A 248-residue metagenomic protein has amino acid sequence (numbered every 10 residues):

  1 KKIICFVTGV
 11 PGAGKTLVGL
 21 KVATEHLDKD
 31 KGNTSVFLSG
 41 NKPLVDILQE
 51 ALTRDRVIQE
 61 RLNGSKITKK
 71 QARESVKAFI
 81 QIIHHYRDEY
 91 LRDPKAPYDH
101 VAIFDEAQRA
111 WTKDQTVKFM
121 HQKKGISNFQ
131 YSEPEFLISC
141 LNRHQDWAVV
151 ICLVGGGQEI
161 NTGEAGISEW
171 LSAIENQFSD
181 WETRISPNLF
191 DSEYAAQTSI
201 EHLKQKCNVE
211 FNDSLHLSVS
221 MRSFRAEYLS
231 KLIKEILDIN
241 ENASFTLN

Functional and structural regions predicted by a protein language model:
V7: Hydrophobic anchor at the beta1->P-loop junction of P-loop NTPases
P11: The conserved Walker
G14: Conserved glycine(s) of the Walker
V18-K29: Walker A/P-loop NTP-binding motif
G19, G163-E164, N188-N248: Conserved helicase/translocase motor-coupling segment
T34-T53: Conserved Walker A/P-loop ATP-binding site and its immediately adjacent core in helicase/helicase-like ATPase domains
F37, I103-D105, S132, F136 (+2 more regions): Structural recognition of the conserved hydrophobic beta-strand(s) that form the central parallel beta-sheet of P-loop
K69-L141: Conserved RecA-like ASCE ATPase "motif II neighborhood" in helicase/translocase motors
